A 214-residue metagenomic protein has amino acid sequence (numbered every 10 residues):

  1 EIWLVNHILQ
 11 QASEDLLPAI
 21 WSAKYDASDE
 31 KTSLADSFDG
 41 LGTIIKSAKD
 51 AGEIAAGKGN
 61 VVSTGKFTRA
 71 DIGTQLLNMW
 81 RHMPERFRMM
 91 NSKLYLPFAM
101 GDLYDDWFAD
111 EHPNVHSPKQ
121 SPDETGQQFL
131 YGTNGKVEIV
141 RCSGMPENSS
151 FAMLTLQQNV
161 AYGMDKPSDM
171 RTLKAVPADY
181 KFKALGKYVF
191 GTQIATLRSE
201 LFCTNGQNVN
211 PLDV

Functional and structural regions predicted by a protein language model:
E1-N78: Alpha-helical scaffold segments that mediate packing/assembly in large oligomeric complexes
I2, M90, A178-F182: Residues at beta-strand starts and edge strands
I8, L94-P97, I139, A184: Short low-polarity hydrophobic stretches
A12-A19, A99-E111: Charged, low-complexity, helix-prone segments enriched in Lys/Glu/Asp/Gln
P18-S28, R88-S92, K119-P122: Short glycine-rich, low-complexity/disordered patches
D36-A70, D102-V214: Sequence/fold signature of self-assembling virion shell proteins
A70-W107, P118: C-terminal interaction module
